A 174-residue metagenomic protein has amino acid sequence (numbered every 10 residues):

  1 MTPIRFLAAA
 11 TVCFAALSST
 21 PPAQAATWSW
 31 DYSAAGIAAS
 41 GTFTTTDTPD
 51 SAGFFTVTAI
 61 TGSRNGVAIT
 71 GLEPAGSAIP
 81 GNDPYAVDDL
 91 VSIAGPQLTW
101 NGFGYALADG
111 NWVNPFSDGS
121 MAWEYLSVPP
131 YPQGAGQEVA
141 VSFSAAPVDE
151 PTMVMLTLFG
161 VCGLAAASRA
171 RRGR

Functional and structural regions predicted by a protein language model:
M1-A8: Bacterial N-terminal signal peptides that target proteins for export
A8, P132-G136, L158-L164: Short linear motifs in low-complexity, proline-biased tails and propeptides
A9-S18: Bacterial N-terminal signal peptides
S19-A25: Sec/Tat signal peptide C-region and signal peptidase I cleavage site
A26-P147: Mature extracellular "passenger" or substrate-interacting domains of secreted, surface-exposed proteins
D149-S168: A short, hydrophobic C-terminal helix/tail in secreted or cell-surface proteins
R171-R174: Short, charged juxtamembrane terminal tails flanking transmembrane helices
